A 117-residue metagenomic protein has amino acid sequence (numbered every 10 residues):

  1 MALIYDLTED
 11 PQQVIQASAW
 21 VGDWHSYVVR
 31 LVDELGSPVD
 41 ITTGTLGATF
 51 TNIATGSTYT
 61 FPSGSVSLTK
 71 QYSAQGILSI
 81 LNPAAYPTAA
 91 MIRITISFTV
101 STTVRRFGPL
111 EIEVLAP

Functional and structural regions predicted by a protein language model:
M1-P117: Contiguous segments within soluble domain cores/interaction surfaces
